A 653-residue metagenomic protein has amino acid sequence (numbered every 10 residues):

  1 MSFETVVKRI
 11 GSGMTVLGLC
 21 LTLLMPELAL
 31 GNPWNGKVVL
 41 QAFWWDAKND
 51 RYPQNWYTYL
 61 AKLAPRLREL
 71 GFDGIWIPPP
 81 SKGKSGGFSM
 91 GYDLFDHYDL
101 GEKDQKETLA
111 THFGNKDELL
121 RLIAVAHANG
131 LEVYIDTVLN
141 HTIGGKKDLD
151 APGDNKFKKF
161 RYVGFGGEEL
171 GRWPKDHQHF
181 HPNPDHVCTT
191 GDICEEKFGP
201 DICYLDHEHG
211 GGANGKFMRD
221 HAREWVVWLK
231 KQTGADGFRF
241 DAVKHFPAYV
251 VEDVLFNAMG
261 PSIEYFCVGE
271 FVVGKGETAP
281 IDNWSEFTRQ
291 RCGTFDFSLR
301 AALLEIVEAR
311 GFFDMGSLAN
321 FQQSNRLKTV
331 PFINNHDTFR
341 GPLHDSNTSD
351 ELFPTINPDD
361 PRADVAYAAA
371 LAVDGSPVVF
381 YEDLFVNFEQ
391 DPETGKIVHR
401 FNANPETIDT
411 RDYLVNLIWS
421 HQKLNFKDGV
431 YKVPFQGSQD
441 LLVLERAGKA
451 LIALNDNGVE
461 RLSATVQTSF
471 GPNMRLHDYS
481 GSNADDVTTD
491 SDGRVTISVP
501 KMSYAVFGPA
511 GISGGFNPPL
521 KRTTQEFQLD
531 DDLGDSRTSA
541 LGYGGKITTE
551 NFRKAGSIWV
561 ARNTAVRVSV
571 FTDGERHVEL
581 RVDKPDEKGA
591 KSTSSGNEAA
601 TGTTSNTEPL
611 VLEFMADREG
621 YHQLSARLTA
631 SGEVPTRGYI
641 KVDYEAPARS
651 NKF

Functional and structural regions predicted by a protein language model:
G13-P26: Bacterial N-terminal signal peptides
L30-I202, K244-E270, G274-K275: Acidic/aromatic-lined carbohydrate-recognition and catalytic surfaces of CAZymes acting on diverse glycans
N32-L40, K62-R68, F72, P79 (+4 more regions): Active-site-proximal helices and loops of the catalytic beta/alpha 8
T468-M474, N563, T572-H577: Short proline/glycine-enriched turn/loop motifs at strand-loop junctions of beta-rich domains
A540-N563, P609-V611: Non-catalytic, beta-strand-enriched accessory regions in extracellular/secretory proteins and membrane protein
I558, R562-D573, H622-L628: Hydrophobic beta-strand segments within beta-rich accessory/binding domains
R576-K588: Short, surface-exposed beta-strand/strand-loop-strand elements in extracellular ectodomains
G632-Y644: Edge beta-strands of jelly-roll/beta-sandwich modules across compartments, strongly enriched in secreted/luminal
